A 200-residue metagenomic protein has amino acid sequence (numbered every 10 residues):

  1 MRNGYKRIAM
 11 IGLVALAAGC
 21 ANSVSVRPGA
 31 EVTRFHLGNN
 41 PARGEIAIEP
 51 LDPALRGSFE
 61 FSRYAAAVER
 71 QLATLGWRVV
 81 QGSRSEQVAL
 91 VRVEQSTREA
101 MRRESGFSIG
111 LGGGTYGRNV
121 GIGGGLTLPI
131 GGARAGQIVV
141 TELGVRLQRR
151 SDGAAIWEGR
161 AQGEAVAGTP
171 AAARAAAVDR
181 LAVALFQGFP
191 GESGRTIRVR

Functional and structural regions predicted by a protein language model:
R2-R7, C20-L75, R84, G194-R200: A structural "domain/chain start" motif
C20-G38, G131-R200: C-terminal/domain-edge helix-coil "capping" segments
A42-G44, Y64, L75, S85-A89 (+2 more regions): Envelope-exposed proteins and targeting segments
R63, A67, V88, A176-A184: Extracytoplasmic/secreted proteins, especially bacterial periplasmic and envelope-associated proteins
A67-R78, S96, A184-E192: Structured segments of extracytoplasmic/periplasmic soluble domains in secreted or envelope-associated proteins
V80-A100, R200: Acidic helix-start/capping segments at beta-turn-to-alpha-helix junctions
R92-D152: Surface-exposed short loop/turn segments
